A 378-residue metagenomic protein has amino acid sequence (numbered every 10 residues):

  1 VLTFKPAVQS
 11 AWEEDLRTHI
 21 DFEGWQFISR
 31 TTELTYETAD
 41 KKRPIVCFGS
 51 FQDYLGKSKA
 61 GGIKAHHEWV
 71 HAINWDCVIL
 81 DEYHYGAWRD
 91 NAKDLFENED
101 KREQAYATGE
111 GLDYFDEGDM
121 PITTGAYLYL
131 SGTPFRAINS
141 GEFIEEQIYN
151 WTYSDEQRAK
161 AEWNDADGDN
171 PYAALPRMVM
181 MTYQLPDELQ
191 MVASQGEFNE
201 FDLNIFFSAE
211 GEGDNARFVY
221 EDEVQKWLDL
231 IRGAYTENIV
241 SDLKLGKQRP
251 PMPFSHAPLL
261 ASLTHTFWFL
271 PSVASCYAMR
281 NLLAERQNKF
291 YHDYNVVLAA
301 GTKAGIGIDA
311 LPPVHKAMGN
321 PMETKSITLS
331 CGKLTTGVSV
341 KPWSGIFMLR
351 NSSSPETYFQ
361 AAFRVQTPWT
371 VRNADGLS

Functional and structural regions predicted by a protein language model:
V1-W12: Conserved SF1/SF2 helicase motif Ia
T3, R17, E23-V46, W69 (+3 more regions): Conserved C-terminal RecA-like helicase domain
T35-V46, Q52-N74: Conserved helix/coil segment N-terminal to the catalytic DExD/H
D53, E68-I122, A126: SF2 helicase catalytic motif II
E82-H84, L334, N351-S352, V365: Conserved Walker B
A126, A137-H265: Interdomain helical connector at the RecA1-RecA2 junction of SF1/SF2 helicase-like NTPases
L329-S330, T336-S352, T357-Q360: A short beta-strand element within the Helicase C-terminal
R364-S378: Conserved segment of the helicase C-terminal RecA-like domain
